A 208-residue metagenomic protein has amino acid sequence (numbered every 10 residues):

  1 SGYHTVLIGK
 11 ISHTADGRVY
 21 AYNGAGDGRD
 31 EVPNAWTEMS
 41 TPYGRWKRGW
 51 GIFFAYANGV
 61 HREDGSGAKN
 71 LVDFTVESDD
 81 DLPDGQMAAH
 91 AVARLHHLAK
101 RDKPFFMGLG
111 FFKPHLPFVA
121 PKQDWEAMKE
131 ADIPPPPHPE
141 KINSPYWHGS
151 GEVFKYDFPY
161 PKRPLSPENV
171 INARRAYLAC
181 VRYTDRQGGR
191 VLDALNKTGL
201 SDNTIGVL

Functional and structural regions predicted by a protein language model:
S1, D80-D81, P145-Y146, R174-R182: A short beta-strand-to-alpha-helix junction
S1-D80, K122: Catalytic-site neighborhoods of secreted/periplasmic enzymes that process anionic sulfate/phosphate groups
T5-I8, F106-G108, V207-L208: Structural recognition of the beta-strand scaffold that forms the well-ordered cores of secreted hydrolase catalytic
G17-Y43, L82-K141, N196-I205: Active-site regions of oxyanion-processing enzymes, predominantly non-cytosolic
G65-S78, K155-A176: Short glycine/proline-rich turn/loop motifs
M87-R94, A173-V191: Alpha-helical packing segments of well-folded alpha/beta enzyme cores
E126-S166: Acceptor-binding helix/loop patch of EC 2.4 sugar-transfer enzymes, predominantly nucleotide-sugar-dependent
Y183-L208: Metal-dependent active-site segment of extracytoplasmic phospho-/sulfohydrolases and closely related
